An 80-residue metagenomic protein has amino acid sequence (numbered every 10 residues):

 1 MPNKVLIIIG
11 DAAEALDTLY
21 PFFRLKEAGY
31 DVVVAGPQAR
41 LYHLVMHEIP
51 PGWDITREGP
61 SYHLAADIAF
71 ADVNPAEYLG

Functional and structural regions predicted by a protein language model:
M1-G80: Extended, subdomain-level signal for the structured scaffold at the beginning of enzyme domains
